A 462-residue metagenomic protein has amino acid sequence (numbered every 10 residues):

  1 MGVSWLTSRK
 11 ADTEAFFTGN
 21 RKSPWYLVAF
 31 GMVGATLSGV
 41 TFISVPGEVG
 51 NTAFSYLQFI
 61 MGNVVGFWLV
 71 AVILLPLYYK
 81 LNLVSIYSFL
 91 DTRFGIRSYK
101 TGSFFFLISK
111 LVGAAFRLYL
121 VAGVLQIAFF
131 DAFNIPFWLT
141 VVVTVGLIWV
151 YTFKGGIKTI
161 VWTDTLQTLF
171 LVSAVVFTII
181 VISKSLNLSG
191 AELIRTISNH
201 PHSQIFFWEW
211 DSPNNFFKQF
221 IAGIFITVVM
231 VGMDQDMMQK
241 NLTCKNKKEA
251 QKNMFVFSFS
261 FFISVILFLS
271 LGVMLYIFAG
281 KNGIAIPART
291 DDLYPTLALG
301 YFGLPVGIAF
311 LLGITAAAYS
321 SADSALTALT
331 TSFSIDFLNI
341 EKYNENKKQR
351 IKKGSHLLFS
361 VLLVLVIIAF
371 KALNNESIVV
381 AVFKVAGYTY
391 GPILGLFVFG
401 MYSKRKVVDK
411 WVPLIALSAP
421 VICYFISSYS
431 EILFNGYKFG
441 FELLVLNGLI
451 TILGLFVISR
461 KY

Functional and structural regions predicted by a protein language model:
M1-Y462: Membrane-embedded helix-loop-helix hairpins and adjacent transmembrane boundary segments in multi-pass transporters
